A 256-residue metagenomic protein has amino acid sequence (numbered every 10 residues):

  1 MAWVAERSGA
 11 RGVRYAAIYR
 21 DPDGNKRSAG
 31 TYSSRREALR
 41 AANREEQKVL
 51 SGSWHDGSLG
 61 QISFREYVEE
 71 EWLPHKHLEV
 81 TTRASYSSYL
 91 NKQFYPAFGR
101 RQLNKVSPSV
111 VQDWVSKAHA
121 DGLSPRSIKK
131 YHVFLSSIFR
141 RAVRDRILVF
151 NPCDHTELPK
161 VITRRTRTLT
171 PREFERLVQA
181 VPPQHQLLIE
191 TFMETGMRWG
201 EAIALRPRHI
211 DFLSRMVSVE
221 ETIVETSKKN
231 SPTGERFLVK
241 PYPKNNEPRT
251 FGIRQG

Functional and structural regions predicted by a protein language model:
M1-S33, T81, E221-K228: Short, Arg/Lys-rich segments that mark the N-terminal edge of DNA/RNA- and chromatin-recognition modules
R11-G12, P125, K129-Y131, R144 (+5 more regions): Basic, Lys/Arg- and aromatic-enriched nucleic-acid-binding interface segment
D21, R172, S214, T222-P232 (+1 more regions): Active-site/catalytic core of tyrosine-dependent DNA strand-transfer enzymes
S28-T31, M216, P248-G252: Well-ordered beta-strand positions in beta-sheet-rich domains
S28-T31, W72-I147, P152, T163: N-terminal core-binding DNA-recognition domain of tyrosine site-specific recombinases/integrases
G30-Q61, K76-H77: N-terminal helical hairpins
L50, H119, V143, F192-M193: Alpha-helix C-terminal capping/helix-coil junction sites
Q61-Y67, Q102, R206: Short, structural beta-strand-to-alpha-helix junction motif
